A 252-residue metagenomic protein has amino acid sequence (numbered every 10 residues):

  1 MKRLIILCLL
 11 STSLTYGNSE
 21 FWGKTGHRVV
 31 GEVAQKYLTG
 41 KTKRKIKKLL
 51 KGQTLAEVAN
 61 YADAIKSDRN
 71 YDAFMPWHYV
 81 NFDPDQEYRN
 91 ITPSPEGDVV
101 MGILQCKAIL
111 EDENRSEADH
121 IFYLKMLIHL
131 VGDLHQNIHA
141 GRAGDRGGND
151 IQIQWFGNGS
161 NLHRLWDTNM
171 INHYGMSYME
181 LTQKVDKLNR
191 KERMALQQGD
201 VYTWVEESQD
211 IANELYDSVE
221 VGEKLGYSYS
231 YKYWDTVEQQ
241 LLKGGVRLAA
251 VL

Functional and structural regions predicted by a protein language model:
R3-S13: Sec-dependent N-terminal signal peptides
N18-L130, N137, R142-L252: N-terminal, motif-rich segments that launch catalysis or mediate targeting to/interaction with membranes, typified by
